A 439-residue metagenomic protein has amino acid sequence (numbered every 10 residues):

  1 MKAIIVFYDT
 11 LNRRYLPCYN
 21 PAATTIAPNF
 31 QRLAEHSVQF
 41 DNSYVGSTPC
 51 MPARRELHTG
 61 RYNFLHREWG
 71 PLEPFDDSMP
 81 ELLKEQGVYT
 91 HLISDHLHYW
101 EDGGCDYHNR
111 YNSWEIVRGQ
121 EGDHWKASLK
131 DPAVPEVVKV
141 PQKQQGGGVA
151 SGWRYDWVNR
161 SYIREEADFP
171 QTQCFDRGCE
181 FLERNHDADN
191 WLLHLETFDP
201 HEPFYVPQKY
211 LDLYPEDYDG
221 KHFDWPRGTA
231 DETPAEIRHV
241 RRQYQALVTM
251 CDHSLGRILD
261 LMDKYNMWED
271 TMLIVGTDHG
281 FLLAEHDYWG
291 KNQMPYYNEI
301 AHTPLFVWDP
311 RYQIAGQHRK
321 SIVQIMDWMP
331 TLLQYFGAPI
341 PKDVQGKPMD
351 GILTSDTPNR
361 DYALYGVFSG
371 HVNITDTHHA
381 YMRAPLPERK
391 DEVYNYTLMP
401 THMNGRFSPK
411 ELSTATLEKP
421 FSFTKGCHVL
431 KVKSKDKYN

Functional and structural regions predicted by a protein language model:
M1-I5, G103-I116, Q120-E121, A150-D156 (+3 more regions): Active-site regions of oxyanion-processing enzymes, predominantly non-cytosolic
M1-V38, S47: Active-site-proximal N-terminal segment of extracellular/periplasmic enzymes that hydrolyze or transfer
A22-I26, V45, G70-D76, R238-M250 (+3 more regions): A short beta-strand-to-alpha-helix junction
A27, L57, Q171, F175 (+2 more regions): Polar, surface-exposed loop/tail segments that function as active-site lids or cofactor/substrate-recognition elements
R54-R164, G366-V367: Catalytic-site neighborhoods of secreted/periplasmic enzymes that process anionic sulfate/phosphate groups
F169-H186, D224-L273, Y335: A long, amphipathic alpha-helix that forms part of the scaffold/cap immediately adjacent to metal-dependent active
P203-P215, L261-Q317, Q324: Histidine-centered active-site microenvironments of extracellular/periplasmic hydrolases and transferases
N298, F368-N439: C-terminal, low-complexity/hydrophilic appendages and adjacent surface loops of extracellular/periplasmic anionic
